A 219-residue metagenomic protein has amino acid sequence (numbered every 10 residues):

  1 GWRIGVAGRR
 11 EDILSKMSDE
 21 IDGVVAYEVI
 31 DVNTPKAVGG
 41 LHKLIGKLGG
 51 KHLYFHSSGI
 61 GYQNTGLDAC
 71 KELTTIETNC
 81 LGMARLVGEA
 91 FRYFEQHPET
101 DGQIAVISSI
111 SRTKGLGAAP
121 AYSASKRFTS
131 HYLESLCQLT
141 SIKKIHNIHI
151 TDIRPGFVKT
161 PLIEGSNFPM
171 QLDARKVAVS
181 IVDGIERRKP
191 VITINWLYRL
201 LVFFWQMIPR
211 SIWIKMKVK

Functional and structural regions predicted by a protein language model:
W2-K16: Conserved glycine-rich Rossmann-like NAD(P)H-binding loop of the short-chain dehydrogenase/reductase
I21-K36: Rossmann-fold cofactor-recognition segment
F55-Q63: Conserved NAD(P)H cofactor-binding loop of Rossmann-fold oxidoreductase domains
N64-E77: Short alpha-helical oligomerization interface
V87, S125: Active-site helix of classical SDR
S109: Residue(s) in the substrate-gating loop at a strand-loop-helix junction that position the organic substrate next
D152, E164-F203: C-terminal helical subdomain
